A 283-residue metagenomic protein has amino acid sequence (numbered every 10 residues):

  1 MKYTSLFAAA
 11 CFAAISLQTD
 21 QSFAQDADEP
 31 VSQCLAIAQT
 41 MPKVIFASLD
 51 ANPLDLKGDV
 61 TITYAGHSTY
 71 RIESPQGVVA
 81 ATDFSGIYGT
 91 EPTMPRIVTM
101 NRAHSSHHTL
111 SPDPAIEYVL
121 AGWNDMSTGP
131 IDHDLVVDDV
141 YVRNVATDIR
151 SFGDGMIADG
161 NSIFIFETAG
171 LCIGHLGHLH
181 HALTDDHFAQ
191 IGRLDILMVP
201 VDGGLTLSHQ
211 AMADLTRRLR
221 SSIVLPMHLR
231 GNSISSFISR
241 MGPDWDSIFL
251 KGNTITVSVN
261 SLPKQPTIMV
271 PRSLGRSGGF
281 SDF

Functional and structural regions predicted by a protein language model:
M1-A8: Bacterial N-terminal signal peptides that target proteins for export
S5, Q18-D148, I173-L176, D195 (+4 more regions): Metallo-beta-lactamase
A8-A10, T168: Residue-level detector of transmembrane insertion/anchoring sites
A10-F12, S22: Cleavable N-terminal signal peptides
D148-L219, R230-S236, R240: Active-site-proximal loop/helix segments of hydrolase catalytic cores
M227: A Lys-centered signature of the CheY-like receiver
